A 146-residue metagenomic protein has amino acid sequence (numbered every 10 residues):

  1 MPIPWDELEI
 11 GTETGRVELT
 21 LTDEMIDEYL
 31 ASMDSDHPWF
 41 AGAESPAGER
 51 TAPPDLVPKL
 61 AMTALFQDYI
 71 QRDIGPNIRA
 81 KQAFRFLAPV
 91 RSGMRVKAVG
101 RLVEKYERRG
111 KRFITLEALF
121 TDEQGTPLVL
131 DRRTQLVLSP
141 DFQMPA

Functional and structural regions predicted by a protein language model:
M1-K81, F142-A146: Hot-dog-fold acyl-thioester-processing enzymes
M1-W5, F86-A146: HotDog/MaoC-like acyl-thioester-processing domains
